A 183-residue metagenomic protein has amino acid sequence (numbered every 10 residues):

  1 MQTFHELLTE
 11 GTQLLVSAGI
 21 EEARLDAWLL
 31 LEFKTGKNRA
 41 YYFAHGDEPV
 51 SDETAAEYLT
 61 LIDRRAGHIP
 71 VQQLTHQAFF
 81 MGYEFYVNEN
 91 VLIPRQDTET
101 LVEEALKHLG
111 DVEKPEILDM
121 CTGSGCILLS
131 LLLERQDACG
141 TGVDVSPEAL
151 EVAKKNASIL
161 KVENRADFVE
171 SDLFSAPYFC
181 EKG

Functional and structural regions predicted by a protein language model:
M1-T35, Y41: Non-catalytic accessory regions of SAM-dependent methyltransferases
E6-E10, E57, D97, V152: Charged catalytic carboxylate motif
L8, A27-W28, Y58, V71 (+2 more regions): A general structural signal for well-ordered alpha-helical segments in protein cores
Q13-S17, R64, N156: Amphipathic alpha-helical regulatory segments at dimerization interfaces that relay allosteric signals between sensory
L25, E53, I93-Q96, T122 (+2 more regions): Residues at secondary-structure transition points
E32-K107: Conserved AdoMet
T100-G183: Conserved SAM/SAH cofactor-binding pocket of Class I
